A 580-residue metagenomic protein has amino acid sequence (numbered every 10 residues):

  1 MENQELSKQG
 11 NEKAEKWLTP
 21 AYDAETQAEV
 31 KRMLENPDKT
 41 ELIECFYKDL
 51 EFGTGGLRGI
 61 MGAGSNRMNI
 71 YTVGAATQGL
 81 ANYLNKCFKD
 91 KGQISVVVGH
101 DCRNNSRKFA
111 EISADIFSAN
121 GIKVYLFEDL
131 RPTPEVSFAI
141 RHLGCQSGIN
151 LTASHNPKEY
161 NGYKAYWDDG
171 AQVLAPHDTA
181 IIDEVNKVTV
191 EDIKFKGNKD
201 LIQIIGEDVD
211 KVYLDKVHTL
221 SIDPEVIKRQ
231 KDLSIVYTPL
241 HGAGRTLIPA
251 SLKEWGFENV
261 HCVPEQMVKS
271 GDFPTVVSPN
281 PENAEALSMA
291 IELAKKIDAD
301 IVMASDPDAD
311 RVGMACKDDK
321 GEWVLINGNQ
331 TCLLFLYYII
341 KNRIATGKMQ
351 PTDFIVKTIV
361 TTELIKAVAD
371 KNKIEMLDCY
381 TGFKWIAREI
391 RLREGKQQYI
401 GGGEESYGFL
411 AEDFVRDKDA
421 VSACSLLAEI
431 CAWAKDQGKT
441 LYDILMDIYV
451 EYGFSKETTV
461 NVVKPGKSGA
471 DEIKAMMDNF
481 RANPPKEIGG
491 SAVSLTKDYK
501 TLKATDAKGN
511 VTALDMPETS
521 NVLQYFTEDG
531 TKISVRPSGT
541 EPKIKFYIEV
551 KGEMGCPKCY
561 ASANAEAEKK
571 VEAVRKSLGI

Functional and structural regions predicted by a protein language model:
Q4-S7, E12-S113, Q203-D232, A243: An N-terminal, well-structured beta->alpha segment
A21, E25, E41-C45, D49-L50 (+2 more regions): Gly/Ser/Thr-enriched, mixed-charge loops and adjacent short helices that form phosphate/oxyanion-binding elements
F46-N66, A153-N156, I235, P239-S251 (+4 more regions): Conserved phosphate/anionic-ligand binding catalytic regions in large, soluble enzymes, centered on
V97-Y160, E258-G313: N-terminal small/polar loop signature for handling phosphorylated ligands or for N-terminal nucleophile
F109-F117, Y160-W167, D310-Q330, I365: Short Gly/Thr/Asp-enriched flexible loops that form oxyanion-binding sites at enzyme active sites
Y166-K194, N329-D353, K357-A367, A420: Glycine-rich phosphate-binding loop plus the immediately following alpha-helix
K295, A299-I301, E322-V324, N342-R536 (+2 more regions): Phosphate-binding and adjacent anionic-ligand microenvironments
